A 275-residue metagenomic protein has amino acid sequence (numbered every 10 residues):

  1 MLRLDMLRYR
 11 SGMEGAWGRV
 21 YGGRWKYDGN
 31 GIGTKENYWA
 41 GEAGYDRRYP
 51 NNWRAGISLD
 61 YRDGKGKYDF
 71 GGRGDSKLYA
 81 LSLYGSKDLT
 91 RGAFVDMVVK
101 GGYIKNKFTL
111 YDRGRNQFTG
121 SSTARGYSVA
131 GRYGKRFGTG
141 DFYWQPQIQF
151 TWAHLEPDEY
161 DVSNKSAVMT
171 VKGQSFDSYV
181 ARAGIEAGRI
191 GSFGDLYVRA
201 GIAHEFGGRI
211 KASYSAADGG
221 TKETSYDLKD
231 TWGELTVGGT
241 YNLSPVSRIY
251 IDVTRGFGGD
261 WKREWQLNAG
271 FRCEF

Functional and structural regions predicted by a protein language model:
M1-Q147, D252-Q266, G270-C273: Outer membrane beta-barrel translocator domains of Type V secretion systems
M13-W17, W53-I57, E156-D158, G208-R209 (+1 more regions): Short hydrophobic/aromatic-rich motifs at helix boundaries and adjacent loops
N30-N37, D69-G71, K105-T123, H154-D177 (+1 more regions): Solvent-exposed, glycine/polar-rich loop segments of beta-barrel outer-membrane systems
S82, K87, A167-F275: Outer membrane beta-barrel transmembrane domains
R136-T139, A153, I190, V246: Change "in soluble alpha/beta enzymes" to "in soluble alpha/beta proteins
G140-Q145, L155-E159, S192-L196: Short, structured loop/turn "capping" segments at alpha-beta junctions
Q149-T151: Generic multipass alpha-helical transmembrane bundles of integral membrane proteins
